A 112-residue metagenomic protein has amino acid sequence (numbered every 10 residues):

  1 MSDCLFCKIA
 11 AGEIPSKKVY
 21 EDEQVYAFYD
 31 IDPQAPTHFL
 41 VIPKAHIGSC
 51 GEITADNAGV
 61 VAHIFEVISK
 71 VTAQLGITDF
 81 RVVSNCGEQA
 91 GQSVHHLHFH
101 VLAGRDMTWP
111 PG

Functional and structural regions predicted by a protein language model:
M1-G112: HIT superfamily nucleotide-processing domains
